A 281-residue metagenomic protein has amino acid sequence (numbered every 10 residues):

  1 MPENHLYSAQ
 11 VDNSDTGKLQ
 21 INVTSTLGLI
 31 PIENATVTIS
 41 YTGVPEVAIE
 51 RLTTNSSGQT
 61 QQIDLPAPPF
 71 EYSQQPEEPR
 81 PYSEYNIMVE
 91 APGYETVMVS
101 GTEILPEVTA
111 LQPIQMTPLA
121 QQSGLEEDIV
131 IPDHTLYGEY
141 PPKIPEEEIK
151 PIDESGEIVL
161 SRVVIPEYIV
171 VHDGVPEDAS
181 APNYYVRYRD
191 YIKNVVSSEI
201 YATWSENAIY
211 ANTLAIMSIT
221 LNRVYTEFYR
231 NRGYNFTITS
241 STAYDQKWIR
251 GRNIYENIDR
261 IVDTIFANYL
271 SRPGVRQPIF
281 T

Functional and structural regions predicted by a protein language model:
M1-P2, T26: Intrinsically disordered, serine/threonine/proline
P2-D12, N34-T38, T53, Q59 (+2 more regions): Conserved, single-site charged/polar hotspot
S8-Q10, S14-E33, S40-V44: Structural motif
S14-T16, I30-I32, P45, R80-Y82 (+2 more regions): Short, surface-exposed loop/turn motifs at beta-strand boundaries within globular domains
V44-S73: Short, acidic Ser/Thr/Gly-rich low-complexity loop/linker segments typical of extracellular and cell-surface proteins
F70-S100: A short, solvent-exposed loop/turn motif at the edges and junctions of modular extracellular/periplasmic domains
